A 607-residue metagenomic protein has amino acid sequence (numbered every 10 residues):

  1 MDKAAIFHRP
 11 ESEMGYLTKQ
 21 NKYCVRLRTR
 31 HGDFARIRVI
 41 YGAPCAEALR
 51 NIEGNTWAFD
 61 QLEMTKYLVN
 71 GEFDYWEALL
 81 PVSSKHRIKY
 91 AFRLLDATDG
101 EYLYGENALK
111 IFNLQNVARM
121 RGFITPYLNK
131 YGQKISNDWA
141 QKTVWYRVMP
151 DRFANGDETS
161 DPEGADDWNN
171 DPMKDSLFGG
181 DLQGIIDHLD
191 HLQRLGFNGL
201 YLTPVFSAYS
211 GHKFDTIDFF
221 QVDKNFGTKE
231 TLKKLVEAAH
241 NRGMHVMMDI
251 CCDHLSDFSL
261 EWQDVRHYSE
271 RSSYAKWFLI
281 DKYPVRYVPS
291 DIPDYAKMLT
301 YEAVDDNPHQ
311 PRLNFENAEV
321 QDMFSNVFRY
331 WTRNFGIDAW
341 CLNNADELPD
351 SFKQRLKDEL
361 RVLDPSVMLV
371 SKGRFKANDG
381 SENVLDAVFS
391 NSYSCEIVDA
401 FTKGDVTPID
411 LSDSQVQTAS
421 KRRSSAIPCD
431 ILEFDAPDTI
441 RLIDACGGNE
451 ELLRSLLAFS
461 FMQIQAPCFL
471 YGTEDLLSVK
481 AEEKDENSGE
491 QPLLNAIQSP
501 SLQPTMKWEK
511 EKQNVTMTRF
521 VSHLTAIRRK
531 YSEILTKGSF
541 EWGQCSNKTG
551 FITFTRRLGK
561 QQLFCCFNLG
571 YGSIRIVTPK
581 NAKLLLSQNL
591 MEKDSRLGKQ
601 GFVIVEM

Functional and structural regions predicted by a protein language model:
M1-D33, N116-Y131, S136: Non-catalytic, glycine-rich low-complexity segments
V25-R30, L569-N581: Surface-exposed beta-strand/loop patches in extracellular or lumenal glycoproteins
H31, K593-M607: C-terminal beta-strand-rich structural cap/linker in extracellular carbohydrate-active enzymes
H31-K85, R93-K110: Aromatic-rich carbohydrate-binding modules that target alpha-glucans
A140, G156-F178, D430-A436, R441-I574: Loop/helix patches that line or flank the sugar-binding groove of alpha-linked glycan CAZymes
T143, M149-N198, V205-R329, N334 (+1 more regions): Substrate-binding/active-site clefts of carbohydrate-active enzymes
V144-Y146, L200-L202, V246-M248, W340 (+3 more regions): Hydrophobic faces of well-ordered beta-strands that scaffold small-molecule active sites in alpha/beta enzyme cores
V236-R242, H254, R333, N343-S425 (+4 more regions): Active-site-proximal helices and loops of the catalytic beta/alpha 8
